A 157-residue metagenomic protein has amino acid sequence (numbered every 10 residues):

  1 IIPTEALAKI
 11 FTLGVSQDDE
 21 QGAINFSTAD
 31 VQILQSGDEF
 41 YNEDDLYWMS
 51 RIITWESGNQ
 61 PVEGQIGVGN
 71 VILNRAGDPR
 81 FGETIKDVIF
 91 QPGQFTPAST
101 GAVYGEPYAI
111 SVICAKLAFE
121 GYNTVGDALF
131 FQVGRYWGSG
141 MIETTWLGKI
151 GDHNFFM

Functional and structural regions predicted by a protein language model:
I1-R51: Intrinsically disordered, low-complexity, Pro/Ser/Thr/Asn/Gly/Ala-rich spacer/linker segments adjacent to signal
D30-M157: Bacterial extracytoplasmic/cell-wall-associated proteins, especially those involved in peptidoglycan
